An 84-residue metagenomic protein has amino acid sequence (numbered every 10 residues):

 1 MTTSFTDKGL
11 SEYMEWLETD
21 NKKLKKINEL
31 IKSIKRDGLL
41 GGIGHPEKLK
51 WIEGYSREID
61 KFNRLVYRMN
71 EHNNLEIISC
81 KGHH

Functional and structural regions predicted by a protein language model:
T2-S4, K8-L24, S56-R64, R68-H84: Enriched for short, Lys/Arg-rich terminal
S4-G9, E29, L39-G41: Short amphipathic alpha-helical segments, especially helix-boundary/capping motifs
L24-K32: PIN-domain endoribonuclease scaffold, especially VapC-family toxins
K32-E58: A short, surface-exposed loop/turn module that caps and links secondary-structure elements
